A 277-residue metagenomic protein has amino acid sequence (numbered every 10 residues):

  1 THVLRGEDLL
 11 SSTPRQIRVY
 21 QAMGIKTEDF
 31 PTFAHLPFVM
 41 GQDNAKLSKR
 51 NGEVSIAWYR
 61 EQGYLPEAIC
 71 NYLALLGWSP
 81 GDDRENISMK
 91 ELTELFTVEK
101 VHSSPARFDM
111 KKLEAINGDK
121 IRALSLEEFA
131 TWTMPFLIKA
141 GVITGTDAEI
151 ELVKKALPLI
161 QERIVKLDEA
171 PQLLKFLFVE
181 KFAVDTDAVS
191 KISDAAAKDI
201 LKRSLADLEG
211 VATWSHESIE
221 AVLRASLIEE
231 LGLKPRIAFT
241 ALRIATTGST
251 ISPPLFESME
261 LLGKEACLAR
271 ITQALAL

Functional and structural regions predicted by a protein language model:
T1-G24, D199, R203: Structured secondary-structure scaffolds
T1-H2, F30-T32: Beta-sheet entry/capping signal
S11, M23-K26, T32-V184, T247-L277: Catalytic adenosine-cofactor/nucleotide-binding cores of aminoacyl-tRNA synthetases and other
I17-Y20, M134, R224: Generic solvent-exposed, charged/amphipathic alpha-helical segments that serve as macromolecular interface scaffolds
W58, N117-I121, T186-S193, L205-G210: A ubiquitous short alpha-helical element
I192-T246: C-terminal accessory/binding modules appended to enzymatic or scaffolding proteins
